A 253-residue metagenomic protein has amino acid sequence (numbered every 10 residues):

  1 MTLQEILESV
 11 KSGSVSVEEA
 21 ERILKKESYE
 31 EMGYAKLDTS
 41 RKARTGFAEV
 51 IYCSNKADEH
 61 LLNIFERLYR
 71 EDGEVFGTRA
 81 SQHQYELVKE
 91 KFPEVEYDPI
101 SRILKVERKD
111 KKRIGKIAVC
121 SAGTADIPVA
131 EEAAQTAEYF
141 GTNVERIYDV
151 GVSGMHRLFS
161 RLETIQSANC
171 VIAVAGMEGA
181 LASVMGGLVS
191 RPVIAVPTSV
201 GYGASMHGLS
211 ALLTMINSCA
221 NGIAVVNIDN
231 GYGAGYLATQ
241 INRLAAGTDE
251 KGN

Functional and structural regions predicted by a protein language model:
M1-S81, Y85-E86, E90-K91, V95: Long amphipathic alpha-helical segments
E59-L61, D126-E131, M155-H156, A175-V184 (+2 more regions): Short glycine/serine/threonine-rich phosphate/pyrophosphate-binding segments that cradle anionic phosphate groups
K91-F92, L188-V189, C219-N221: Short, structured coil segments at secondary-structure junctions
I103-K105, N143-T164, L209-S210, V226: Glycine-rich oxoanion-binding loops at beta->alpha junctions
I114-H156: Glycine-rich phosphate/diphosphate-binding loop of Rossmann-like nucleotide-binding domains
S121, A125, E163-Q166, C170 (+2 more regions): C-terminal binding/interaction regions
S160-T198: Glycine-rich phosphate-binding loop
